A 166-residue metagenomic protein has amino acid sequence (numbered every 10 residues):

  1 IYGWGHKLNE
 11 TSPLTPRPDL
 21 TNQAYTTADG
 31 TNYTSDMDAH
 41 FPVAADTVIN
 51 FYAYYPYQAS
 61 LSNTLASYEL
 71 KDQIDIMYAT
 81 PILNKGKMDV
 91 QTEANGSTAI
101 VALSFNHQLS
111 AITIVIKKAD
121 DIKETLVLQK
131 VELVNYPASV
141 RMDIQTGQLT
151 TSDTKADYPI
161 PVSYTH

Functional and structural regions predicted by a protein language model:
I1-H6, I122-D153: Short, ordered, surface-exposed loop/turn motifs in non-cytosolic proteins
I1-V127: Short, low-hydrophobicity acidic/polar segments
T165-H166: Conserved small/polar residues in nucleotide/adenosyl-binding loops
